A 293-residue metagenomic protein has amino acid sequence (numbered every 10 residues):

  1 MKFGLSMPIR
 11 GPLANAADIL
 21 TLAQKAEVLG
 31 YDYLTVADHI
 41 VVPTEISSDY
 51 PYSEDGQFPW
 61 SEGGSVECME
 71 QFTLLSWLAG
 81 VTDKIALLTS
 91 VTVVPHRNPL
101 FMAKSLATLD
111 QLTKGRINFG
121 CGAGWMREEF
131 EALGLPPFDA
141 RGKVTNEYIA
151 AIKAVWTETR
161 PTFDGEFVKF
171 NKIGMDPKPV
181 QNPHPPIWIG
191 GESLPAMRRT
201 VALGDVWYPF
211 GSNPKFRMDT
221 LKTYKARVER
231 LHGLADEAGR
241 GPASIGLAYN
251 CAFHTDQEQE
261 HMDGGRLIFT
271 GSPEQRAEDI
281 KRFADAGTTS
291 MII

Functional and structural regions predicted by a protein language model:
M1-I293: Active-site-adjacent structural elements that line small-molecule/cofactor binding pockets in enzymes
